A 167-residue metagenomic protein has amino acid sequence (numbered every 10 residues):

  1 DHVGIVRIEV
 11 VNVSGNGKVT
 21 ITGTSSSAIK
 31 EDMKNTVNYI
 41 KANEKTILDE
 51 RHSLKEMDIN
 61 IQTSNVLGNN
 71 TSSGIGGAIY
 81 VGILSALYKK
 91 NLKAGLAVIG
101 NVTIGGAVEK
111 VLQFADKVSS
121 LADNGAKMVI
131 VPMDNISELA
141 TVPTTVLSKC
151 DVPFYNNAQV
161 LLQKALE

Functional and structural regions predicted by a protein language model:
D1-E167: Peripheral, non-AAA+ core regions of ATP-driven protein-machinery
